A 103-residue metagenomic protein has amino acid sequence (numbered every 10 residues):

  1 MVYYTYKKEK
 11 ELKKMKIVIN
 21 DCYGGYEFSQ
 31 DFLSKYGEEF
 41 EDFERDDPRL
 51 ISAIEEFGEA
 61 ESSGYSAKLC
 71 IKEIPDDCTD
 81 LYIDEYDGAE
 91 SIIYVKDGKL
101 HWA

Functional and structural regions predicted by a protein language model:
V2-Y6, K14-A103: Catalytic phosphate/metal-binding cores of nucleic-acid and nucleotide-processing enzymes, i.e., regions that mediate
